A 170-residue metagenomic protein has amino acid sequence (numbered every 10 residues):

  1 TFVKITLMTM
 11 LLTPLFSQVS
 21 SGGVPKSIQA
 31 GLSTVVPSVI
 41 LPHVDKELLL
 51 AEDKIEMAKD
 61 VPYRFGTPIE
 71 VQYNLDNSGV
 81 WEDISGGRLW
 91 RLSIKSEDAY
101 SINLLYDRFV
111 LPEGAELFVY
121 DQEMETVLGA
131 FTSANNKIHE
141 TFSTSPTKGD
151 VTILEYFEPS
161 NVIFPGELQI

Functional and structural regions predicted by a protein language model:
T1-G23: Bacterial Sec-dependent N-terminal signal peptides
Q18-I170: Domain-level representation of secreted and single-pass membrane ectodomains enriched in extracellular protease systems
